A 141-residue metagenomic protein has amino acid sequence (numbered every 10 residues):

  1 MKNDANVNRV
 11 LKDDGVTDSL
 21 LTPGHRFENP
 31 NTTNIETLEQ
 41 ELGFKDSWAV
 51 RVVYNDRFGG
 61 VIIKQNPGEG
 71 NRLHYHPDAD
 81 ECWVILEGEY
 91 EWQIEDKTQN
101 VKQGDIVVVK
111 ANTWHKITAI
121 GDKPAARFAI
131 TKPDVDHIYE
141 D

Functional and structural regions predicted by a protein language model:
M1-G59, R72: A short, N-terminal "cap"/entry segment at the start of jelly-roll beta-barrel domains of the cupin/DSBH fold
V50-Y54, I62-I63, N71-P77, T118-I120 (+1 more regions): Short histidine-centered beta-strand/loop micro-motifs that create catalytic or ligand/metal-coordination sites
F58, P67-E69, D78-A79, K97 (+3 more regions): A generic "binding-loop/recognition-motif" signal
I62, V108, D122-E140: A short hydrophobic beta-strand segment most commonly corresponding to one strand of the jelly-roll/cupin
I63-N66, Y75-W92, I130-P133: Short, conserved beta-strand element in jelly-roll/cupin
R72-L73, W92-Q93, V109, H115-D122 (+1 more regions): Short beta-strand His + acidic residue motifs that chelate non-heme Fe in jelly-roll/DSBH and cupin folds
D96-A111: Short acidic-glycine-tyrosine-enriched beta hairpin
